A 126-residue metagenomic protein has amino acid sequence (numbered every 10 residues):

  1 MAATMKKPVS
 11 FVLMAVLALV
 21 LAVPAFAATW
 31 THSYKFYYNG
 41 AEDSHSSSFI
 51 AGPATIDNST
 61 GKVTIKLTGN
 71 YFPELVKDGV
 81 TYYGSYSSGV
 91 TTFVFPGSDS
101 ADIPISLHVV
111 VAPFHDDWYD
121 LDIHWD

Functional and structural regions predicted by a protein language model:
A2-V12: Bacterial N-terminal signal peptides that target proteins for export
T4, L21, A54-I56: N-terminal short leaders/motifs
L13-L21: Hydrophobic core
A22-A27: Sec/Tat signal peptide C-region and signal peptidase I cleavage site
A28-D126: N-terminal soluble domains immediately following signal/targeting peptides that reside in extracytoplasmic
